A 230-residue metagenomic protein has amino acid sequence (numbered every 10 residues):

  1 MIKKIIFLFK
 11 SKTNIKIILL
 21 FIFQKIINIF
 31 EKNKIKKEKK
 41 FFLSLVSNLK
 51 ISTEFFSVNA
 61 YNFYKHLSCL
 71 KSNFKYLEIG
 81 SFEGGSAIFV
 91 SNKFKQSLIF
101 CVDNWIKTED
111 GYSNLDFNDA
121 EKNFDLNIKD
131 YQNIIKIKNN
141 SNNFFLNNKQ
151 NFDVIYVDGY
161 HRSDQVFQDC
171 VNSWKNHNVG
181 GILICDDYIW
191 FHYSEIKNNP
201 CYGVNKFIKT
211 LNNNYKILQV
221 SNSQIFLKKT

Functional and structural regions predicted by a protein language model:
M1-S52, T230: Membrane-proximal basic amphipathic "stem/tether" segments
K10-I15, F56-N59, R162: Intrinsic-disorder/low-complexity, polar/charged segments
K34-E38, V58-A60, I99: Short hydrophobic/aromatic-rich motifs at helix boundaries and adjacent loops
L45-E54, Y61-T230: S-adenosylmethionine/decaboxylated-SAM
